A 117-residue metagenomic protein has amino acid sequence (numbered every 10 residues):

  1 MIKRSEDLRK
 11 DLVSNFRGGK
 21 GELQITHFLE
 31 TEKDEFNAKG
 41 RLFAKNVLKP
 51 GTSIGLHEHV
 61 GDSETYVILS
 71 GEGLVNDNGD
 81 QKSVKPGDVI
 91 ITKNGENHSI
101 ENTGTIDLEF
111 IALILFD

Functional and structural regions predicted by a protein language model:
M1-G40: A short, N-terminal "cap"/entry segment at the start of jelly-roll beta-barrel domains of the cupin/DSBH fold
L29-K33, A44-V60, N94: Conserved short histidine dyad/triad with adjacent acidic residue
K45, T65, G79-S83: Short, surface-exposed secondary-structure edge patches
S53-I54, G71-N76: Short beta-strand segments in beta-sandwich/barrel cores
G61-S63, V67-G73: Glycine- and acidic-residue-biased ligand/ion/polar-headgroup-sensing regions
G79-N94: Short acidic-glycine-tyrosine-enriched beta hairpin
N94-D117: Ligand-binding loop in jelly-roll beta-barrel domains
